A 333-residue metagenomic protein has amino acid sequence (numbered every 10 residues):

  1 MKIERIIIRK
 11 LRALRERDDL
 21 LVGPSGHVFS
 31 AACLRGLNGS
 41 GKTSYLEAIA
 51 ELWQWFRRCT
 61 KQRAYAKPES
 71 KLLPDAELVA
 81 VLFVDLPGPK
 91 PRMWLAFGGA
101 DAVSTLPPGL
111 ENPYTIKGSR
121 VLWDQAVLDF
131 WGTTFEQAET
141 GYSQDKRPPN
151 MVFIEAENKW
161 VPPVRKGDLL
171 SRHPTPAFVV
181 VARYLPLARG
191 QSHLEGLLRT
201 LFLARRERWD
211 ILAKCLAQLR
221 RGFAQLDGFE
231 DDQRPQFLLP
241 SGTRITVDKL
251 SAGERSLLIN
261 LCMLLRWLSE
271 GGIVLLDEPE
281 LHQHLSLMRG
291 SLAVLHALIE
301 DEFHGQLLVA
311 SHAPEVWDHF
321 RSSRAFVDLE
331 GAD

Functional and structural regions predicted by a protein language model:
M1, R289-D333: C-terminal lobe/lid and adjacent interdomain/linker elements of RecA-like ASCE P-loop ATPase modules
M1-Y184, A217, R221, H304 (+3 more regions): P-loop NTPase switch/coupling surface
L14-R15, W53, H282-H284, V316-W317: Catalytic P-loop NTPase motifs of RecA-like helicase/translocase cores
D19-V22, W53, L261, S291-H296: Short, well-ordered amphipathic alpha-helices
S30-G41, G228-L265, E270-G290: Conserved ABC ATPase signature
A48, I259-C262, H319: Active-site signature of alpha/beta-hydrolase-fold catalytic machinery across serine- and Asp/Cys-nucleophile hydrolases
Q144-D145, R266-L268, L298-F303: Conserved catalytic network of the ASCE P-loop NTPase/AAA+ motor domain
H173-L250, L265-I273: Extended helical coiled-coil dimerization/tether regions that scaffold and oligomerize large DNA-maintenance assemblies
